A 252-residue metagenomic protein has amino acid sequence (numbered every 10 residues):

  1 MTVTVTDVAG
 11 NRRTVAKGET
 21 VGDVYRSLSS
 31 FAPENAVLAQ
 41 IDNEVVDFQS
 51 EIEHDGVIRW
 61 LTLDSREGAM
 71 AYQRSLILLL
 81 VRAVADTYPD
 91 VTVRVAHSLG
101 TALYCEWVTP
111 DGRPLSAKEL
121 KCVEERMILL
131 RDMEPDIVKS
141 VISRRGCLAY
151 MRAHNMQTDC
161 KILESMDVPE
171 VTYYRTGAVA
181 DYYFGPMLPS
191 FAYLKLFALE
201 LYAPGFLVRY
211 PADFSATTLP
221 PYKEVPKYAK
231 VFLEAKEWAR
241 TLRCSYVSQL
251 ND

Functional and structural regions predicted by a protein language model:
M1-I77, V81-R82, Y88-L99, E125-R126: Ubiquitin-like/PB1-type beta-grasp interaction modules and other compact soluble beta-rich domains
S50-A69, A83, T92-S98, Y104-D252: Auxiliary tRNA-acceptor-end handling modules of aminoacyl-tRNA synthetases
